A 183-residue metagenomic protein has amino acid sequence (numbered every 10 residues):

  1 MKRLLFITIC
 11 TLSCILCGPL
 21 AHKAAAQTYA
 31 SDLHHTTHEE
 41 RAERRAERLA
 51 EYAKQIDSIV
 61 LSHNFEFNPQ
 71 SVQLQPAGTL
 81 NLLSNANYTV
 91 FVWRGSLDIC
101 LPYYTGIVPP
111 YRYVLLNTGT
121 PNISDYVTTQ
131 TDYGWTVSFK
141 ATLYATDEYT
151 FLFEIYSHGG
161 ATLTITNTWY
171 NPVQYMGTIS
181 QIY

Functional and structural regions predicted by a protein language model:
M1-L33: Bacterial Sec-dependent N-terminal signal peptides
D32-L33, S124-Y183: Helix-rich interaction surfaces within compact, conserved domain-sized segments that mediate assembly or partner
D32-V108: N-terminal secretory signal peptides
G78-T79, V108-Y113, P172-T178: A short, polar/proline- and glycine-enriched secondary-structure boundary/capping micro-motif
N81-S84, P121, Y144-D147: Short solvent-exposed loop/turn micro-motifs enriched in small/polar/acidic residues
S84-V90, T118-G119, Y156-A161, I182-Y183: Short, low-complexity, polar/charged sequence segments that are solvent-exposed and flexible
T89-Q130, G134: Mature extracytoplasmic domains of secretory-pathway proteins
